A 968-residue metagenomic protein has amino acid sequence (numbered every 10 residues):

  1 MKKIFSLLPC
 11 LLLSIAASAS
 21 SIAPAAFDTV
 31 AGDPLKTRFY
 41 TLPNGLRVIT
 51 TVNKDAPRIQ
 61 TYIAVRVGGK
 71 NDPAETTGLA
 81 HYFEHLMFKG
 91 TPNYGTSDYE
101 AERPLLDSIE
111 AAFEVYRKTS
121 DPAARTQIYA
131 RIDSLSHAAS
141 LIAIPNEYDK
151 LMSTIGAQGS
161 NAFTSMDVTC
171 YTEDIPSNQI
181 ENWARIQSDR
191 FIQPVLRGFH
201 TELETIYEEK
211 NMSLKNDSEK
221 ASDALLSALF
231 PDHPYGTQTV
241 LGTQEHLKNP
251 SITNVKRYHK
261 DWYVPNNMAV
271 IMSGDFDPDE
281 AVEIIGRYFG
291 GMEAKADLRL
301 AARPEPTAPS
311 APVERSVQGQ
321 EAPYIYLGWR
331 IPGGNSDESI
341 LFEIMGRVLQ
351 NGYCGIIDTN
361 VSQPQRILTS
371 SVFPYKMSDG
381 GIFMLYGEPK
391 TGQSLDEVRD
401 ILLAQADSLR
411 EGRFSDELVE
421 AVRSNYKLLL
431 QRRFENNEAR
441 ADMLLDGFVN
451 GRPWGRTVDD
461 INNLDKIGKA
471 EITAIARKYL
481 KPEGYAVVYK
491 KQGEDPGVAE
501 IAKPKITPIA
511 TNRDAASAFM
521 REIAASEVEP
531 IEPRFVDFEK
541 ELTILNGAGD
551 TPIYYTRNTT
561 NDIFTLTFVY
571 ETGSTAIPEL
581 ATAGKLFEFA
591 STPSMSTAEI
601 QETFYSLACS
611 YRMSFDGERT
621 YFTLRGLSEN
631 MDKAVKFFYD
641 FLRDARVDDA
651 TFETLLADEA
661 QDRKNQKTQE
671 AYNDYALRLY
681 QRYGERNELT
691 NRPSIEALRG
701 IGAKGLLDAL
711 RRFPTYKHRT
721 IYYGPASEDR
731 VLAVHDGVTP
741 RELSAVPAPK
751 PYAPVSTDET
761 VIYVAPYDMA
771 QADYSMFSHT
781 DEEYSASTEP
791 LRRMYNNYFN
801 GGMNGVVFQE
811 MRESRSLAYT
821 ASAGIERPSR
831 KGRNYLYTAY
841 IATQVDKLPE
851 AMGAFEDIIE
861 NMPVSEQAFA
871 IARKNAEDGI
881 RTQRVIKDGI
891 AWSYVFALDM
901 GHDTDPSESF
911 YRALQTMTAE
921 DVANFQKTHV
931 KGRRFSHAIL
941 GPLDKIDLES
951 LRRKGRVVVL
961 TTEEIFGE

Functional and structural regions predicted by a protein language model:
M1-I4: Positively charged n-region of N-terminal signal peptides that target proteins for export
L8-A16: Bacterial N-terminal signal peptides
A19-T50, D277-Q318, P323-Y324, G328 (+11 more regions): Proteolytic maturation boundary segments
T51, A56-G69, G78-L79, T96-D189 (+15 more regions): M16 family metallopeptidases and their MPP-like homologs
T76-H85: Histidine-centered catalytic micro-motifs
I180-N182, P278-V282, D337, Q393-E397 (+5 more regions): Short, conserved charged micro-motifs
D189-L196, Y288-A296, L403-F414, D640-D649 (+3 more regions): A common structural junction motif
